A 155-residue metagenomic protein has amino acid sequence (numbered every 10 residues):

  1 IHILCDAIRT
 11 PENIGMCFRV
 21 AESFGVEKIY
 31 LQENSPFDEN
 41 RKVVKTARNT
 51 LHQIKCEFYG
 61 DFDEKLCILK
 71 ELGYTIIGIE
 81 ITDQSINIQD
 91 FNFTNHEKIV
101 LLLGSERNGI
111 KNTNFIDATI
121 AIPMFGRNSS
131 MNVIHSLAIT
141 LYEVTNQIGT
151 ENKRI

Functional and structural regions predicted by a protein language model:
I1-T82, T145: RNA substrate-binding interface of SAM-dependent RNA methyltransferases
I14-G15, N40-R41, N87-Q89, K111-N114 (+1 more regions): Short glycine-/acidic-enriched loop or helix-start segments at secondary-structure transitions that form or flank
M16, D61, I79, S105 (+3 more regions): Gly/Ser/Thr-rich helix-start
C17-R19, V43-T46, D90-T94, F115-D117 (+1 more regions): Short, glycine/charged-enriched secondary-structure capping and boundary segments
C56, I76-I86, M124-M131, K153-R154: Short secondary-structure transition/capping segments
I81-M124: Active-site/ligand-binding-proximal alpha/beta "capping" segment
T113-I155: Structured adenosyl-cofactor binding patch, chiefly the S-adenosyl-L-methionine
